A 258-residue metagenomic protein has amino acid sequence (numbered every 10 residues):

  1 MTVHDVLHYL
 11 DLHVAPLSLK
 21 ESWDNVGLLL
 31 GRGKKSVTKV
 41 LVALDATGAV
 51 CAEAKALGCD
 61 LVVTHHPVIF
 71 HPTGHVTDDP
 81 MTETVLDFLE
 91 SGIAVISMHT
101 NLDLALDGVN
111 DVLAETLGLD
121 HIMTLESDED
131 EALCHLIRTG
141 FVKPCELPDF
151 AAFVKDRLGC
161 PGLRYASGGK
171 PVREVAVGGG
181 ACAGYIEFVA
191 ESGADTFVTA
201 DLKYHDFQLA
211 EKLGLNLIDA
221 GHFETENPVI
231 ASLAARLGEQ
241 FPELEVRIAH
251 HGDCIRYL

Functional and structural regions predicted by a protein language model:
M1-L258: Hydrophobic structural segments
